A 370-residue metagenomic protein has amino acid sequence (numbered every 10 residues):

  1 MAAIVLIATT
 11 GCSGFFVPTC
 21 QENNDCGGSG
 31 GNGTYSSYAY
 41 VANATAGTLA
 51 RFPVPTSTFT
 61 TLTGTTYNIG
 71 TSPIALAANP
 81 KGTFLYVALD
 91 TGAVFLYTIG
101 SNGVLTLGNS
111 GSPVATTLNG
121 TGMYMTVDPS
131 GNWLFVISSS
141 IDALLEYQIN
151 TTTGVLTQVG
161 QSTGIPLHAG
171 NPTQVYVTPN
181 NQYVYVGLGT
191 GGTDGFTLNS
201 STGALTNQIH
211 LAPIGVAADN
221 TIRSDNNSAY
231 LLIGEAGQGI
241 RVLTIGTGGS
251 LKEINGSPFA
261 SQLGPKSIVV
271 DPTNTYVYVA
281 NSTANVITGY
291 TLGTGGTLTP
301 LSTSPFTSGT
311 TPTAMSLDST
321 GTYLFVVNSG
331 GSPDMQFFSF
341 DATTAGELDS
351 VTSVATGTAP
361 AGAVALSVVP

Functional and structural regions predicted by a protein language model:
A2-A39: Bacterial Sec-dependent N-terminal signal peptides
G33-Y35, A78-G82, V127-G131, P179-N180 (+4 more regions): Residue-level detector of Asp-centered blade-edge/turn motifs that repeat once per structural unit in beta-propeller
A39, L85, L134, V184 (+3 more regions): Hydrophobic beta-strand positions that form the internal "hydrophobic ladder" of WD40/Gbeta-like beta-propeller blades
A44, L89-D90, S139-S140, I149 (+5 more regions): Short loop/turn segments immediately following the C-termini of beta-strands
F52-F59, L96-L105, Y147-V155, G195-A204 (+3 more regions): Short loop/turn segments immediately following beta-strands, especially the blade-tip and inter-blade linker loops
T60-N68, L105-T116, L156-P166, L205-P213 (+3 more regions): Beta-propeller fold detector
A75, Y124, Q174, D219-T221 (+3 more regions): Conserved beta-strand position repeated once per blade in WD40 beta-propeller domains
G330-S332, Q336-S339, E347-P370: Blade-level signature of beta-propeller repeat domains, shared across WD40, Kelch, NHL, RCC1 and BNR/Asp-box propellers
